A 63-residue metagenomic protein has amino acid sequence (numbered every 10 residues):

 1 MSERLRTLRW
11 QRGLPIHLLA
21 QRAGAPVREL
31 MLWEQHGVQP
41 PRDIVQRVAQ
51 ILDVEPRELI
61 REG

Functional and structural regions predicted by a protein language model:
M1-Q11, E58: A short, Lys/Arg-rich alpha-helix, primarily the initiator
E3, G13-L14, P40-D43: Residue-level signal for the short linker/turn that defines the boundary of a DNA-recognition helix
T7, L32, R61: DNA-binding alpha-helical recognition surfaces that contact promoter or target DNA
G13-L32: Short alpha-helical DNA-recognition segment
G24, D43-E58: DNA major-groove recognition helix of helix-turn-helix/homeodomain DNA-binding modules
Q35: Short, conserved catalytic or interaction motifs in soluble domains
